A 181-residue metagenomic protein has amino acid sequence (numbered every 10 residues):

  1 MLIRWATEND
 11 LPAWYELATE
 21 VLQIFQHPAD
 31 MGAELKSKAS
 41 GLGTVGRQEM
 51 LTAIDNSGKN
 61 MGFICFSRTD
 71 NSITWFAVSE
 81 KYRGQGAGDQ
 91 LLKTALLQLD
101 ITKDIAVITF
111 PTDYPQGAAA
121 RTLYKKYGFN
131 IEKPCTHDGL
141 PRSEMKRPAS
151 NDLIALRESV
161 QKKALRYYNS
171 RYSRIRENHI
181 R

Functional and structural regions predicted by a protein language model:
M1-H27, K36-A39, D152-R181: A short, well-structured alpha-helix characteristic of acyl/acetyltransferase catalytic modules
W5-W75, S79-K81, L92-T94, Q98: Acetyl-CoA-dependent GNAT
I54-N56, R147-S150: Active-site beta-strand termini and strand-to-loop segments that position acidic
G84: Glycine-rich ATP-lid loops
D89, T112-K133: Conserved active-site alpha-helix within GNAT-family acetyltransferase domains
L99-D113: Conserved GNAT acetyl-CoA-binding A-motif
D138-R142: Short acidic/glycine-enriched loop/turn segments that link adjacent beta-strands
